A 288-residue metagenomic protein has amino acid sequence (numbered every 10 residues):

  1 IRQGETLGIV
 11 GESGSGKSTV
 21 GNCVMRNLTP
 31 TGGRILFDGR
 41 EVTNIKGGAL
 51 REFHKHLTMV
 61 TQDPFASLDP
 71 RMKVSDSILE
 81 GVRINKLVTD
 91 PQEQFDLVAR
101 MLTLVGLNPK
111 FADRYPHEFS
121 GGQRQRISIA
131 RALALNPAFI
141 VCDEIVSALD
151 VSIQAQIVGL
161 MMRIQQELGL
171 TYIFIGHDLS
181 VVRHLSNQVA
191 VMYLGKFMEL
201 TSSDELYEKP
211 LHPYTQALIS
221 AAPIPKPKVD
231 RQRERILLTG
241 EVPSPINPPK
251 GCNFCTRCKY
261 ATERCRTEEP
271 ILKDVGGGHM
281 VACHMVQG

Functional and structural regions predicted by a protein language model:
E12, I145-L149, I153-R231: P-loop NTP-binding/switch modules centered on Walker-like glycine-rich loops
G33-E41: Conserved ABC transporter NBD signature motif
E41, Q92-K110, Q216-S220: Conserved ABC ATPase "signature" region
V42-T58, I84, E205-P210, P243-P249: ABC ATPase NBD coupling module
Y115-F119, Q123: Conserved ABC ATPase signature
N136: Conserved catalytic motifs of ABC-family nucleotide-binding domains
S202-G288: Charged, flexible cofactor/metal-binding loops and thiol motifs
